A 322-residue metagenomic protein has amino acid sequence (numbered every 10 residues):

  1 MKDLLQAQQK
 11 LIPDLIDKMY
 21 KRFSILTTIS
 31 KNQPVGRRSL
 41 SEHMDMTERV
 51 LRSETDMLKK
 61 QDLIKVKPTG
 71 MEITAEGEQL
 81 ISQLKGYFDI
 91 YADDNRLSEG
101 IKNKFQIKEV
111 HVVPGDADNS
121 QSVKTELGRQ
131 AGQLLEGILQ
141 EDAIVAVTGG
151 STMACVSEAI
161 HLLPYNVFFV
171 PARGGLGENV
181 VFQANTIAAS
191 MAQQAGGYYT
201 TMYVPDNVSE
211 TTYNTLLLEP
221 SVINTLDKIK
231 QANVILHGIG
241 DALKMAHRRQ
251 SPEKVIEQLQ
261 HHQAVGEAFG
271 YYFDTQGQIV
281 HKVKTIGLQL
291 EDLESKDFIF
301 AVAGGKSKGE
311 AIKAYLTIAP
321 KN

Functional and structural regions predicted by a protein language model:
K2-S24, R37-S39, D45-M46, V50 (+5 more regions): Conserved phosphate- and dinucleotide-binding cores of soluble alpha/beta proteins, encompassing both enzyme active
T27-T28, G137, A314: Surface-exposed charged/polar residues within alpha-helices that form helix-capping/stabilizing sites and interaction
S30-G36: Short capping segments at the starts of secondary-structure elements
M57, V66, E76, L84 (+2 more regions): N-terminal active-site beta-alpha-beta segment that forms phosphate/nucleotide-binding and substrate-recognition loops
G70-M71: A short, glycine- and basic residue-enriched loop/turn that sits immediately adjacent to a domain's principal
